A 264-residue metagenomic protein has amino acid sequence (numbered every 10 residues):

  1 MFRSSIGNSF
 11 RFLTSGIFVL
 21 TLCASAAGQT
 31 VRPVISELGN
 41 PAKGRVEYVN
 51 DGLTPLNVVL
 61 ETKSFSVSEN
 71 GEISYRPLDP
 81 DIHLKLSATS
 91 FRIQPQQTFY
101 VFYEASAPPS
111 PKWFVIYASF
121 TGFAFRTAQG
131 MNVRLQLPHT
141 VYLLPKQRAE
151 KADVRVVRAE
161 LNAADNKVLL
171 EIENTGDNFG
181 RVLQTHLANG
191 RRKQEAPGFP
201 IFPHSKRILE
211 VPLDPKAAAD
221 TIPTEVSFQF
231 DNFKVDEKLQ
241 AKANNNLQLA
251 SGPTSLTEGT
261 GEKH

Functional and structural regions predicted by a protein language model:
F2-I17: Bacterial N-terminal signal peptides that target proteins for export
T21-S25: N-terminal signal peptide c-region/cleavage motif recognized by signal peptidases
A27-L53, S90, E150-D165, G198-P200: Beta-sheet-dominated interaction scaffolds and their linkers
Y48-G52, E171-G176: Asparagine-centered strand-capping/turn motif at beta-strand->loop junctions
L53-V58, D177-V182: Short acidic/proline- and small/hydrophobic-mixed sequence motifs that coincide with surface turns and coil-to-beta
K63, S106-R148, A217-H264: Terminal connector regions
S64-P80, F125-R126, A188-P197: Short aromatic-acidic-glycine turn motif
R76-P109, R191-A218: Intrinsically disordered, low-complexity Pro/Gly/Ser/Thr-rich segments with frequent PxxP/GP/PP motifs and embedded
